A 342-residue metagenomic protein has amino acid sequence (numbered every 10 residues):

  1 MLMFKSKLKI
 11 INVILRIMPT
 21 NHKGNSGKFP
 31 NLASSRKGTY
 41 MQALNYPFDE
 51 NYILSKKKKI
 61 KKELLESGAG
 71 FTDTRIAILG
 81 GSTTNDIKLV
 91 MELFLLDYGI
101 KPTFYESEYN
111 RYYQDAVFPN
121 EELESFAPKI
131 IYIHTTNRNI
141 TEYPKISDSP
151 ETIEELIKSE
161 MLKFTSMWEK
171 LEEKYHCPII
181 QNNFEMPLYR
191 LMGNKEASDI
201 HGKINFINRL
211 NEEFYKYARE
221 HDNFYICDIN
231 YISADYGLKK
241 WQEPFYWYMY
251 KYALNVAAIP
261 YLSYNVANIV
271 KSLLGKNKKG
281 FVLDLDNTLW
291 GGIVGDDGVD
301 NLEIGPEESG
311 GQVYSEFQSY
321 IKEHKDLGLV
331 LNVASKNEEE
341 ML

Functional and structural regions predicted by a protein language model:
F4-G24, K28-L283, L289-L302: Extracellular glycan-modifying ectodomains
W168, P306, L331: Generic anion/oxyanion-binding catalytic loop in active/binding sites
P178-N183, D286-T288, S309-Y314, E339-L342: Short, functional N-terminal and low-complexity linear motifs
V294-I321: Basic, amphipathic juxtamembrane/active-site segments that coordinate anionic phosphate or diphosphate groups
E316-L342: Substrate-recognition element of Asp-dependent hydrolases with the DxDx(T/V) motif
